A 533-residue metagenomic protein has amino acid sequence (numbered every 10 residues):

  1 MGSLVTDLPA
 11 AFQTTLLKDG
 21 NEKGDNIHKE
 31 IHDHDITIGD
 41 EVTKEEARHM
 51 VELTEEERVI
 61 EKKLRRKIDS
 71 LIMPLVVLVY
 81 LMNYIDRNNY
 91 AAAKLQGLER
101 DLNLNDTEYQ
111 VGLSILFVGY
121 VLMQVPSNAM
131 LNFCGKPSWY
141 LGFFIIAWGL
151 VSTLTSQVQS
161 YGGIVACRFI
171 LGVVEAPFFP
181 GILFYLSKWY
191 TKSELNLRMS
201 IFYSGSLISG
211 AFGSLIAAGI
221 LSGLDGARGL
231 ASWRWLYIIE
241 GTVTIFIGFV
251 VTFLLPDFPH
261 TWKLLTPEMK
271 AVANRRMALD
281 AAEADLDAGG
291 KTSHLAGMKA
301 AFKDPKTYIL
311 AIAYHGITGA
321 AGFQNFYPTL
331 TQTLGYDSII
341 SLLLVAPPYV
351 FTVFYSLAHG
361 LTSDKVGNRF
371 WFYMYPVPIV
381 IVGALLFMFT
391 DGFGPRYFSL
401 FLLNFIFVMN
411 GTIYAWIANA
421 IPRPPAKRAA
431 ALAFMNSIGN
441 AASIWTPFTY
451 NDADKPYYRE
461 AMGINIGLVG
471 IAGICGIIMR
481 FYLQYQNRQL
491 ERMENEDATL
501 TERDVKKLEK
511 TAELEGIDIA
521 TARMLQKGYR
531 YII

Functional and structural regions predicted by a protein language model:
M1-M82, Q96, D106, T252-D287 (+2 more regions): Intracellular terminal tails of multi-pass secondary transporters
D69-D106, L122-M123, S127, G213-A217 (+2 more regions): Extracytoplasmic
A91-A92, A296-L361, Y414, P447: Extracytoplasmic gate region of multi-pass secondary transporters
S114-A129, A346-A358: Central cavity-lining transmembrane alpha-helices of secondary-active solute carriers, predominantly the Major
L122-G162: Conserved MFS/SLC helix-loop-helix module at the cytosolic interface between two early adjacent transmembrane helices
W139-T153, F370-L386: Structural signature of the two symmetry-related core transmembrane helices
Y140, S160-R168, A231, Y308-L310 (+1 more regions): Short hydrophobic/alpha-helical segments at membrane-entry points of transmembrane helices in Major Facilitator
N196-L230, Y237-T244, L432-T446: Glycine-rich segments within core transmembrane alpha-helices of 12-TM secondary carriers
